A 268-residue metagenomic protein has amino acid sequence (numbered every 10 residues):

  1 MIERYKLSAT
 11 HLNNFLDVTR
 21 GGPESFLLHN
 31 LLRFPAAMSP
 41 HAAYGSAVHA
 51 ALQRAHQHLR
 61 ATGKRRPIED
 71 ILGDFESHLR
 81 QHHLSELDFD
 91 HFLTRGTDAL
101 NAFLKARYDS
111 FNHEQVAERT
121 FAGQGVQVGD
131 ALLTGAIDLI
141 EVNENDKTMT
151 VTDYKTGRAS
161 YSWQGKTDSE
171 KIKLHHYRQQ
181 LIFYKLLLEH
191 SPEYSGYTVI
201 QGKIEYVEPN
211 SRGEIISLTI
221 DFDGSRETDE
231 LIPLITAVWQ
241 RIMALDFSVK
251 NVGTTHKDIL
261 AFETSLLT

Functional and structural regions predicted by a protein language model:
M1-H58, K257-T268: C-terminal, charged and often intrinsically disordered regions of DNA end-processing helicases and nucleases
L7-T10, G22-F26, S39, A43-A51 (+9 more regions): Generic recognition of stable, solvent-exposed alpha-helical segments in well-folded globular domains
T19-L28, I71-L72, T148-S160: Active-site-adjacent bridging/hinge elements
H29-A37, R60, H78-L87, R158-E170 (+1 more regions): Glycine- and acidic
L32-R33, Q53, Q57, A61 (+3 more regions): Short, well-ordered loop/turn and helix-capping segments at boundaries between secondary-structure elements and domains
A51-Q127, I216, D221, E263-L267: A non-catalytic, helix-rich entry segment at domain boundaries
V116-S191: Non-catalytic protein-protein interaction segments used by genome-maintenance enzymes to assemble and couple activities
L174, K185-T268: Metal-dependent nuclease catalytic regions and adjoining charged, substrate-binding loops involved in nucleic-acid end
